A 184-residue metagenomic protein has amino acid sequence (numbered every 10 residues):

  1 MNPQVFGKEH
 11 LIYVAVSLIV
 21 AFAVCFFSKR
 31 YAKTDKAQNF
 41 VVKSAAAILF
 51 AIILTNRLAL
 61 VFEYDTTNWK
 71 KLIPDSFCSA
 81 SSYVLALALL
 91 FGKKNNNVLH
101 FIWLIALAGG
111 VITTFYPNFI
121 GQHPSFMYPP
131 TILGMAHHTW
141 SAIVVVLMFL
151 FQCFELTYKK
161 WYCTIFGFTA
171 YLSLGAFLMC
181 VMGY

Functional and structural regions predicted by a protein language model:
M1-A21: Hydrophobic transmembrane alpha-helical segments in integral membrane proteins
H10-S17, T67-C78, W103: Structural signature of hydrophobic alpha-helical transmembrane segments
A23-F27, V84-A88, W140-W161: Alpha-helical transmembrane segments in multipass membrane proteins, preferentially the mid-helix core
K29-V42, L90-L99, F151-C163: Membrane-interface helix-boundary motifs at transmembrane edges
R30-Y31, T55-T66, F115-S125: Juxtamembrane "helix-exit" motif on the non-cytosolic side of transmembrane helices
Q38-L89, G110: A glycine-rich, hydrophobic loop/mini-helix early in the fold
L49-L58, A106-N118, F168-F177: Aromatic-anchored segments of alpha-helical transmembrane domains
L87-L147: Membrane-proximal helix-loop-helix units in multi-pass membrane proteins
